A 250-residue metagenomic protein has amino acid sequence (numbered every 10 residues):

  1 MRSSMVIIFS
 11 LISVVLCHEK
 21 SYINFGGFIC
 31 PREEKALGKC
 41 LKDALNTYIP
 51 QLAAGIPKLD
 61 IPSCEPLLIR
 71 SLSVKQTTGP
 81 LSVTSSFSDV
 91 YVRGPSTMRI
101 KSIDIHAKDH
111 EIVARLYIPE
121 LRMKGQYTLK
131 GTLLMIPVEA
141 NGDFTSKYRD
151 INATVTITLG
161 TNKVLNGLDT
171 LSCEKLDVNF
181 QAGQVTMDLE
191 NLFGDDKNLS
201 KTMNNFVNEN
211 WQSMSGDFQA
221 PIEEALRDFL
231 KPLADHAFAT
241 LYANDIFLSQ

Functional and structural regions predicted by a protein language model:
R2-E19: Cleavable N-terminal signal peptides of Sec/SRP-targeted secreted and luminal proteins
I7-I8, D109, E139, L199: N-terminal hydrophobic alpha-helix used for membrane targeting or insertion
V15-Y22, L230-Q250: C-terminal helix/juxtamembrane-tail motif
K20-G183: Hydrophobic-cavity lipid-handling domains and compact docking modules
L41-L52, I56, D60, V207-W211 (+2 more regions): Sec/Tat-exported extracytoplasmic proteins
N162, D169-L226: Extended amphipathic ligand-handling, pore-lining, and cofactor/metal-binding catalytic surfaces
